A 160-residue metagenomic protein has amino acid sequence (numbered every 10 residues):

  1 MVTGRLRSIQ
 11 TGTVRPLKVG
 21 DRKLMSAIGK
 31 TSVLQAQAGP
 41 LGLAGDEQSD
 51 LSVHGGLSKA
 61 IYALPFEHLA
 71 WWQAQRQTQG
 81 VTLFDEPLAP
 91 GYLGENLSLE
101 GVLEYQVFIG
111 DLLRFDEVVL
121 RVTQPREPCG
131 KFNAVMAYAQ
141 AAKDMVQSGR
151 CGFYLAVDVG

Functional and structural regions predicted by a protein language model:
M1-A134, Q140-A141: Electropositive, beta-rich accessory/interaction domains or terminal extensions that provide binding surfaces
F132-Y154: Double-stranded beta-helix
L155-G160: Well-ordered alpha/beta subsegment
